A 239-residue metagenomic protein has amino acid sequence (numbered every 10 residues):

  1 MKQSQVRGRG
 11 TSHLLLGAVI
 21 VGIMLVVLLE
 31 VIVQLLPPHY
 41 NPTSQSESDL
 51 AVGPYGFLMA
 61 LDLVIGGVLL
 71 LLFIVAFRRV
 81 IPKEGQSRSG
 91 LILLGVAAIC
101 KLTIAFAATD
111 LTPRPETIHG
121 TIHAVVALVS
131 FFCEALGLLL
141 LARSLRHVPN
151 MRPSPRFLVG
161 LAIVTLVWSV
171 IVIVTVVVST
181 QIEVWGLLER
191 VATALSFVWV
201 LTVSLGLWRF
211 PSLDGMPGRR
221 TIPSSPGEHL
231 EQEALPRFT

Functional and structural regions predicted by a protein language model:
M1: Short, conserved interaction/coordination micro-motifs, predominantly in nucleic-acid/chromatin-associated proteins
S4-P211, P217: Hydrophobic, aromatic-enriched alpha-helical segments typical of multi-pass transmembrane helices
S212-F238: Short, highly charged, low-complexity non-transmembrane loops/tails of multi-pass membrane proteins
